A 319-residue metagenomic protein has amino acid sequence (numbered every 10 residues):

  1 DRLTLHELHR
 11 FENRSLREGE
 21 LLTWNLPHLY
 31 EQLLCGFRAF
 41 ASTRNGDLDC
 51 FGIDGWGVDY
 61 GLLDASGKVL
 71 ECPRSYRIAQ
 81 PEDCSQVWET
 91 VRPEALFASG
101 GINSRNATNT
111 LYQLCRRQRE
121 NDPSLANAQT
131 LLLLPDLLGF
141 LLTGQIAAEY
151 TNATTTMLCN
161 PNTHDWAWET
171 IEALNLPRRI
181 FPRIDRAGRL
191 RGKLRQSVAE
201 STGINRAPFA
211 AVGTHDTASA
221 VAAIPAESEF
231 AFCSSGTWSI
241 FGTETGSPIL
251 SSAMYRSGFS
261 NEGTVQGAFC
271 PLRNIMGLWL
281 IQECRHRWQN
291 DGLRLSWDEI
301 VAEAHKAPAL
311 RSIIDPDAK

Functional and structural regions predicted by a protein language model:
D1-E71, N127, P182, A199-A210: N-terminal glycine/serine-rich phosphate-binding loop of ATP-dependent small-molecule kinases, especially carbohydrate
E18, S42-R77, G100-T108, P135 (+2 more regions): Short beta-strand-loop/turn "lid" adjacent to the catalytic site in phosphate-handling enzymes
N25, F51, I78, R117 (+2 more regions): Residue-level signal for inorganic ion chemistry
G46, R179, S228: Structured loop/turn residues at beta-strand edges in well-structured enzyme cores
R74-P93: Short alpha-helix plus adjacent loop in nuclease-associated cores
E89-R105, L111-A147, L158-H164, E172-A173 (+1 more regions): Active-site core segments that coordinate phosphate-bearing ligands/cofactors across diverse enzyme families
L174-A187: A conserved helix-loop-beta module that forms one wall/lid of the active-site cleft in ATP-utilizing catalytic domains
R186-L194, T214: Glycine-rich phosphate-binding loops at beta-strand->alpha-helix junctions
